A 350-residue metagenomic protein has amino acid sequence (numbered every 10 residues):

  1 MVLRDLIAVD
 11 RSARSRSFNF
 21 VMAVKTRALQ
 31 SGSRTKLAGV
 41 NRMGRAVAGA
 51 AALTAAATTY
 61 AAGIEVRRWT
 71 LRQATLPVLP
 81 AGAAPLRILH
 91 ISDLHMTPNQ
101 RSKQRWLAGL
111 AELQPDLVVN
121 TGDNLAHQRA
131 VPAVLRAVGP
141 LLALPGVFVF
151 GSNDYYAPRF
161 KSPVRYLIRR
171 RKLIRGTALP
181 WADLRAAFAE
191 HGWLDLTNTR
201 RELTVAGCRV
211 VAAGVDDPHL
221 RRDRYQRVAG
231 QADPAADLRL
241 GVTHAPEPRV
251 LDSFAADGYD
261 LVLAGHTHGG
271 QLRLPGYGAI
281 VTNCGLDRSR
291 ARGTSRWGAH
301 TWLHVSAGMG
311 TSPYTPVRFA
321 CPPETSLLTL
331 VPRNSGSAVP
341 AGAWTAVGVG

Functional and structural regions predicted by a protein language model:
S17-G82: N-terminal membrane-anchoring alpha-helices
A50-L71, W297-G350: Acidic, His/Gly-rich catalytic cores of divalent-metal-dependent hydrolytic chemistry
T54-A137: N-terminal active-site segment of His-dependent metallophosphoesterases
H90-S92, L117-D123, P145-S152, L196-N198 (+3 more regions): Active-site neighborhood of phospho(di)ester-bond hydrolases with catalytic His/Asp-centered motifs
M96-R101, L125-A130, N153-F160, T197-V205 (+5 more regions): Active-site environment of divalent metal-dependent phosphoester hydrolases
S102-T204: Core catalytic region of metal-dependent phosphoesterases/phosphodiesterases, especially metallo-beta-lactamase-like
K161-W193, T197-T199, V205-D252, T315-R318: Binuclear metal-dependent hydrolase catalytic cores centered on His/Asp/Glu-rich metal-binding motifs
P246-S326, N334-S335: Conserved beta-sheet core of the metallophosphoesterase superfamily
